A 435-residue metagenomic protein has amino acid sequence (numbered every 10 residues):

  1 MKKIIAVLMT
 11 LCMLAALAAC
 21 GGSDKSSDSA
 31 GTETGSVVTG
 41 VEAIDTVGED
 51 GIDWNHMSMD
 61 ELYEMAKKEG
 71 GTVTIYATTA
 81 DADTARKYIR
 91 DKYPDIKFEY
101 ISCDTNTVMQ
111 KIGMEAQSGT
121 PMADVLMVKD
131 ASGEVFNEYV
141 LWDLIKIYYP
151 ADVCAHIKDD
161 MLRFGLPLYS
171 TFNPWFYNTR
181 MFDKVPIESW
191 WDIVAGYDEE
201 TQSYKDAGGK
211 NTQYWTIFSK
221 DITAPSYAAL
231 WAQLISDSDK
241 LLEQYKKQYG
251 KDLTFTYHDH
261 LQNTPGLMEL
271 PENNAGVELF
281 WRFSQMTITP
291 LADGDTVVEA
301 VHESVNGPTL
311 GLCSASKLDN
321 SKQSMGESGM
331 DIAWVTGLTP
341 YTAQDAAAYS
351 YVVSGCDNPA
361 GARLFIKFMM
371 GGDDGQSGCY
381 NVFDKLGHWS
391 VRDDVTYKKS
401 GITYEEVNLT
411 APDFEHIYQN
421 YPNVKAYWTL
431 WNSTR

Functional and structural regions predicted by a protein language model:
A15-A19: C-terminal motif of bacterial Sec signal peptides marking the signal peptidase cleavage site
G21-D24: Bacterial signal peptide processing site
G35-G40, H56-K68, T78-K97, S321-K322 (+2 more regions): Short, polar/charged alpha-helical segment
A43-V47, N55, G401-R435: Conserved C-terminal helix/tail region of periplasmic/extracytoplasmic solute-binding proteins
T74-K87, E99-K111, P121-T296: Extracytoplasmic ligand-binding site segments that recognize negatively charged/polar headgroups
S132-E138, T309-D331: A ligand-binding cleft/hinge motif common to bilobed small-molecule-binding domains
A155-D159, P167-P174, F280-F283, S328-S354: Periplasmic-binding protein-like
A343-H416: Mature extracytoplasmic/periplasmic domains
